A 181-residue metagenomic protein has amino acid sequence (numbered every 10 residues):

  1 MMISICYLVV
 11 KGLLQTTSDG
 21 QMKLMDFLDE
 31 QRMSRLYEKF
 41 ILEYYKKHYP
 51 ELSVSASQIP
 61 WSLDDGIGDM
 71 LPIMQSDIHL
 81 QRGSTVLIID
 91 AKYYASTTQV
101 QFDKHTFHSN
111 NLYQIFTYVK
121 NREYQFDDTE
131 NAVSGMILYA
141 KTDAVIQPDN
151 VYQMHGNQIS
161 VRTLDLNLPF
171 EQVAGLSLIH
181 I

Functional and structural regions predicted by a protein language model:
M1-M25: Residue(s) in the substrate-gating loop at a strand-loop-helix junction that position the organic substrate next
K23-R32, S62-D69, T97-F107: Short helix/strand-bridging catalytic loops that position acidic/His residues to coordinate divalent metals and engage
Q31-W61: Acidic-basic catalytic patches of nuclease active cores, encompassing PD-(D/E)XK and other metal-cofactor nuclease
S55-S84: Active-site metal-binding core of divalent-cation-utilizing nuclease and nuclease-like domains
S76-Q101, Y118: Conserved catalytic cores of phosphodiester-cleaving nucleases, focusing on short active-site segments
K92-Y93, Q101-H108, V119-N150: Nucleic-acid nuclease catalytic cores
P148-L176: Short, low-complexity, polybasic intrinsically disordered segments
I179-I181: Conserved small/polar residues in nucleotide/adenosyl-binding loops
